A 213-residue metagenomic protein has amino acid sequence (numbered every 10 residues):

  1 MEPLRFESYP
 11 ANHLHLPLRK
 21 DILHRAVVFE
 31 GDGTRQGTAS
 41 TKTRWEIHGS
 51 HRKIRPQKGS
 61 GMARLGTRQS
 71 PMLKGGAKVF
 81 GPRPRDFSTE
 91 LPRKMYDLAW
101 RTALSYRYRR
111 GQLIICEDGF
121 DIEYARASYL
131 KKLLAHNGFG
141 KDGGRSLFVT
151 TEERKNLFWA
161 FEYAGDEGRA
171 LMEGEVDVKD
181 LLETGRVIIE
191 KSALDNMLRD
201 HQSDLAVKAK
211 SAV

Functional and structural regions predicted by a protein language model:
M1-Q36, G81-V213: Extended polybasic, low-complexity segments that bind anionic RNA or targeting/receptor surfaces
H24-R55, S60: Internal glycine-rich flexible loops
E46-F80: Glycine/serine-rich anion-binding loops at beta->alpha junctions that coordinate negatively charged ligand groups
